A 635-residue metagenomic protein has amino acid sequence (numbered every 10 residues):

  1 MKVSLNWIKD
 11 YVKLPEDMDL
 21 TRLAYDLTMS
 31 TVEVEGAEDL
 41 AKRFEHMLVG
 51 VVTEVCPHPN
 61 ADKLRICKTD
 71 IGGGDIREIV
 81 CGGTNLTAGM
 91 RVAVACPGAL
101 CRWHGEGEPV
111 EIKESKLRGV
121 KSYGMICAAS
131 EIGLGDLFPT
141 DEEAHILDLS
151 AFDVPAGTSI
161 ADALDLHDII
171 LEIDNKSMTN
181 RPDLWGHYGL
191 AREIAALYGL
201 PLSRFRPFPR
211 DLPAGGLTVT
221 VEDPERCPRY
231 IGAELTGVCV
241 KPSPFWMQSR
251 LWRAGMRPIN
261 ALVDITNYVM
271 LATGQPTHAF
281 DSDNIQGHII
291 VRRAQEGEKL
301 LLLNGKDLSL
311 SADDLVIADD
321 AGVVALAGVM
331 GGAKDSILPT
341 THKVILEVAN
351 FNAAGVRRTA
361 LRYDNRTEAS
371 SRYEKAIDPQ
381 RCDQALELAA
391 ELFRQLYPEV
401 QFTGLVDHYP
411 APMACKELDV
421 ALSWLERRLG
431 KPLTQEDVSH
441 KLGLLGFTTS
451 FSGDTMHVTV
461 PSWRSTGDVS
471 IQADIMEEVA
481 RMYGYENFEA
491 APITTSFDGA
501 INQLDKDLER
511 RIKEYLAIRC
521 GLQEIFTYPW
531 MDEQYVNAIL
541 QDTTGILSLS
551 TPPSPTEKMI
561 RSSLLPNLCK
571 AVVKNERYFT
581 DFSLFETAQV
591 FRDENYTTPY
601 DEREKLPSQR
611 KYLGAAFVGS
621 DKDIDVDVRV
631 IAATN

Functional and structural regions predicted by a protein language model:
M1-F208, I345, R362-D364, E368 (+4 more regions): Phosphate-backbone binding interfaces of nucleic-acid-interacting proteins
K2-W7, G83-V94, T179-G199, G255-A279 (+7 more regions): Conserved phosphate/anionic-ligand binding catalytic regions in large, soluble enzymes, centered on
S4, Y11, L23-Y25, R65 (+2 more regions): Glycine/proline-enriched, intrinsically flexible loops and inter-domain linkers
K9-K13, E38-R43, N175-N180, G232-G237 (+7 more regions): Conserved short loop/turn motifs at secondary-structure junctions
V12, L27, T31-A37, V51 (+5 more regions): Long, charge-dense accessory insertions within large macromolecular proteins
L48-E78, T266-K334: Conserved mixed alpha/beta core segments that line enzyme active sites in large multi-domain catalysts
R118-P155, D165-I169, L315-A414, N575-Y578 (+2 more regions): Mobile "lid/hinge" segments at catalytic clefts and subdomain interfaces of large enzymes
S243, V263, E368, I377 (+3 more regions): Extended beta-strand-rich architecture
